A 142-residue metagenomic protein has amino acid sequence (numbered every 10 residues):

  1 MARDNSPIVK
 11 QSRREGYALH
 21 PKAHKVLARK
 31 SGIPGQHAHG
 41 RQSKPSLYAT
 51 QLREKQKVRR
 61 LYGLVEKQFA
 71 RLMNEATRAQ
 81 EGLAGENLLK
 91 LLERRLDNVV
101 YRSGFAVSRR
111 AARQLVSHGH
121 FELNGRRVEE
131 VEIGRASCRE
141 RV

Functional and structural regions predicted by a protein language model:
M1-S103, E130-R141: Ferredoxin-like alpha/beta domains used as RNA- or RNAP-binding modules
R109-R141: A contiguous pocket-lining binding segment that forms or flanks enzyme active sites
